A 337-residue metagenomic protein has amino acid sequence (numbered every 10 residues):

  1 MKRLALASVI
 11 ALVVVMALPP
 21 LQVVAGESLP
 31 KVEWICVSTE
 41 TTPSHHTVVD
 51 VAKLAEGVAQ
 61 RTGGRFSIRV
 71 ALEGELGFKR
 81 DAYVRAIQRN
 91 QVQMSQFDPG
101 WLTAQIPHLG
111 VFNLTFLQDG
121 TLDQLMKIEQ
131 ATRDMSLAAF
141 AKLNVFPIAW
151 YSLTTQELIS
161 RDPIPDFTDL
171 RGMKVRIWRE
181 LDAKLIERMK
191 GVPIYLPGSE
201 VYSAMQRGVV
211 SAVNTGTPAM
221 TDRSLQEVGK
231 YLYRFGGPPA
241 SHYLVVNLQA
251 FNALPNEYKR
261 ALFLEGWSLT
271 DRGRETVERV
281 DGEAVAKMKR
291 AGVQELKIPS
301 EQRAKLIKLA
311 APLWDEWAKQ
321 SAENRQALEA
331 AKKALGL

Functional and structural regions predicted by a protein language model:
M1-E33: Short, low-complexity disordered leader/linker segments with a strong preference for bacterial N-terminal type II
A25-D123, A131-L337: N-terminal secretory/targeting leader peptides
